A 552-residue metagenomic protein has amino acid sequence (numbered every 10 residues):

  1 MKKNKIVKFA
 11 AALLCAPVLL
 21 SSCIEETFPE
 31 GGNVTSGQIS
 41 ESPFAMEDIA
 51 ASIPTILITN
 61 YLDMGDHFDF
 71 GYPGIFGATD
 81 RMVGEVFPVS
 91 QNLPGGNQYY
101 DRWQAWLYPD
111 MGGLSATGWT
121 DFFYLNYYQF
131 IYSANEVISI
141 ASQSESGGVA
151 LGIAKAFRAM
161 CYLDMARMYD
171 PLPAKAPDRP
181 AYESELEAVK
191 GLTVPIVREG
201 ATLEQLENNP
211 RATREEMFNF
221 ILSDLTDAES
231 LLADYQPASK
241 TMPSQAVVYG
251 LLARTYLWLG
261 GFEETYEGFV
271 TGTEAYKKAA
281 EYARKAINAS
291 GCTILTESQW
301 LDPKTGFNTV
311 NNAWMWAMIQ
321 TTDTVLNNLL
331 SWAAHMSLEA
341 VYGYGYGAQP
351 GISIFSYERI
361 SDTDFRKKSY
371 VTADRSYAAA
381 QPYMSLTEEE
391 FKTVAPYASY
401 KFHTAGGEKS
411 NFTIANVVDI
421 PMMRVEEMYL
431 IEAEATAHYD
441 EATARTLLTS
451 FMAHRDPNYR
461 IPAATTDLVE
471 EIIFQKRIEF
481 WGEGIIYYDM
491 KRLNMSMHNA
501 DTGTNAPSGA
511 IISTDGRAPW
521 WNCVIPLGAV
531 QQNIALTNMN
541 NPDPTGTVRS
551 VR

Functional and structural regions predicted by a protein language model:
M1-S21: Sec-dependent bacterial lipoprotein signal peptides
C23-V83, N327, A334-G351, S356-D362 (+4 more regions): Membrane-proximal, proline-rich intrinsically disordered regions
V34-G37, Y169-K190, D234-A334, P462-T466: Short, surface-exposed recognition loops and adjoining beta-strand edges that mediate ligand/DNA contacts, enriched
G96-L172, N208, A212-M217, T226-A238 (+3 more regions): Conserved, well-structured interaction surfaces
I360-M423: Flexible, polar/acidic helix-loop-strand segments at domain edges
